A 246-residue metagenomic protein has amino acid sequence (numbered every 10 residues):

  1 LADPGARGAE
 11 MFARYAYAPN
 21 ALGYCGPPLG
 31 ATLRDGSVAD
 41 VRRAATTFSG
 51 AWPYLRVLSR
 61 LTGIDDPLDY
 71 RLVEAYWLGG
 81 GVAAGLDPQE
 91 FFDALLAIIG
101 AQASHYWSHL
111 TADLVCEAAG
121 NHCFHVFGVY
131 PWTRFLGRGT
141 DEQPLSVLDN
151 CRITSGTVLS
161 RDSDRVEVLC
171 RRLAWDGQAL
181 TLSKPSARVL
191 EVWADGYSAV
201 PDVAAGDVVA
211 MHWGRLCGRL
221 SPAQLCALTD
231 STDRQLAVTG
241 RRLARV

Functional and structural regions predicted by a protein language model:
L1-T111: N-terminal, charged low-complexity regulatory/assembly segments
A84-D149: Anionic-ligand-binding alpha/beta catalytic cores of soluble enzymes and soluble regulatory domains that recognize
S146-L169: Structural detector for short beta-strands of small beta-barrel domains
L169-G177, A244-R245: Short solvent-exposed strand/turn elements
L173-V192: Short, basic/aromatic beta-hairpin or loop at an interaction surface
W193-A210: Short nucleic-acid-contacting surface segments enriched for D/E, G, S/T with interspersed K/R
G214-A227: Short, Lys/Arg- and Gly-enriched loop/turn segments at beta-strand edges
Q224-V246: Short peripheral tails and domain-boundary helices/loops at the edges of structured domains
